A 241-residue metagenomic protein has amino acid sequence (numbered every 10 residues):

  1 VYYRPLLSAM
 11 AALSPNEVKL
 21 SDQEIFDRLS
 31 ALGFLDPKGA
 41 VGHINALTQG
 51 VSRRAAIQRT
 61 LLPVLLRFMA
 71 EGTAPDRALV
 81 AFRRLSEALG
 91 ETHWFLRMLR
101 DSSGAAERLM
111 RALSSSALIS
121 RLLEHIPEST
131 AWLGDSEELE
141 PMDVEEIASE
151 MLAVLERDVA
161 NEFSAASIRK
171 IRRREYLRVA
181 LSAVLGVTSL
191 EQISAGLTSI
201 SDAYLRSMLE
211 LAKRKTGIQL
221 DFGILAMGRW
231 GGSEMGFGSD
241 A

Functional and structural regions predicted by a protein language model:
V1-A241: Non-catalytic regulatory/linker segments of enzymes
